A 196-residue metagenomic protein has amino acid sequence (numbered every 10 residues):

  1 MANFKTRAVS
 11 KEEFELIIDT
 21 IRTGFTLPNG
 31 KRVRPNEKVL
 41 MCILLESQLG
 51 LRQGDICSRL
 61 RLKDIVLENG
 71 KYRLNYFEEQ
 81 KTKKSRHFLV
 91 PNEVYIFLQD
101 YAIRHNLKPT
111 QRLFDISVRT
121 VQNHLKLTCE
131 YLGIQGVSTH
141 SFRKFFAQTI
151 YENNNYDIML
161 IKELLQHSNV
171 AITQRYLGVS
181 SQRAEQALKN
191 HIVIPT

Functional and structural regions predicted by a protein language model:
M1-A8, V193-T196: C-terminal secondary-structure termini that scaffold catalytic or DNA-interacting sites
E12, L16-L49: Basic, Lys/Arg- and aromatic-enriched nucleic-acid-binding interface segment
K38, Q135-N153: Short basic/aromatic active-site micro-motif
C42, G54-R59, I161: Alpha-helix N-cap/helix-start motif at helix boundaries, enriched for small hydrophobics
Q48, F145-L165, R175: C-terminal catalytic core of tyrosine-transesterase DNA break-rejoin enzymes
S58-V94: Conserved tyrosine-mediated DNA breakage-rejoining catalytic core shared by Y-recombinases
Q80-Q99, K108-L127: C-terminal catalytic core of Y-nucleophile DNA break-rejoin enzymes
T82, H167-N190: Catalytic-site neighborhood detector that most strongly recognizes the C-terminal catalytic loop/helix of tyrosine
